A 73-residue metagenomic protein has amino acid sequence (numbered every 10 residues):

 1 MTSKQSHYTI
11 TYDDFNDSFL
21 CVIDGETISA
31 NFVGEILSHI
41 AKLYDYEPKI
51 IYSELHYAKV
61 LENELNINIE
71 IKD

Functional and structural regions predicted by a protein language model:
K4-S6, D24: Short strand-coil-strand connectors
H7-T11: Short, surface-exposed charged micro-motifs
Y12-L65: Acidic, low-complexity, intrinsically disordered interaction modules
N68-D73: Short acidic DE-rich linear segments
